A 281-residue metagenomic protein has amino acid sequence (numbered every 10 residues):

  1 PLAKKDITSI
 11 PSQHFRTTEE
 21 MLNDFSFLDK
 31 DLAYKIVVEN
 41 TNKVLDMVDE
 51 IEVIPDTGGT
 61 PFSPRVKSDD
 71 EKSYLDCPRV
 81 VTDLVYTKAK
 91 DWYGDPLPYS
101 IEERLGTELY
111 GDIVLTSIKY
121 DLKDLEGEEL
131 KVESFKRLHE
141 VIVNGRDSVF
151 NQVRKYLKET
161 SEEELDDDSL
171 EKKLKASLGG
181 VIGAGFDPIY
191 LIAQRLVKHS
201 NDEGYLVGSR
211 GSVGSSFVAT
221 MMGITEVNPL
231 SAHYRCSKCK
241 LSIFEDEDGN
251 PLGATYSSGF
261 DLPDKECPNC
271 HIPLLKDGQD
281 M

Functional and structural regions predicted by a protein language model:
P1-M281: Phosphodiester-processing cores and adjacent nucleic acid-binding clamps
